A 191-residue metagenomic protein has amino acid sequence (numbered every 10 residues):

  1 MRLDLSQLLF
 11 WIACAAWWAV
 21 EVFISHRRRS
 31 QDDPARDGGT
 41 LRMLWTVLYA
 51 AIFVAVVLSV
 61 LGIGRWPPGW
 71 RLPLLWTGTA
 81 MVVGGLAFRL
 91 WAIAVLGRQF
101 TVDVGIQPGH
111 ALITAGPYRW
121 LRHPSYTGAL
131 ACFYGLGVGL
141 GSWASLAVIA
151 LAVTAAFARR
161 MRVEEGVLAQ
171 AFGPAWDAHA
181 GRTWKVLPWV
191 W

Functional and structural regions predicted by a protein language model:
M1-T114, C132-W191: Membrane-anchoring alpha-helices and their flanking helix-loop junctions
H110-Y126: Solvent-exposed interhelical
